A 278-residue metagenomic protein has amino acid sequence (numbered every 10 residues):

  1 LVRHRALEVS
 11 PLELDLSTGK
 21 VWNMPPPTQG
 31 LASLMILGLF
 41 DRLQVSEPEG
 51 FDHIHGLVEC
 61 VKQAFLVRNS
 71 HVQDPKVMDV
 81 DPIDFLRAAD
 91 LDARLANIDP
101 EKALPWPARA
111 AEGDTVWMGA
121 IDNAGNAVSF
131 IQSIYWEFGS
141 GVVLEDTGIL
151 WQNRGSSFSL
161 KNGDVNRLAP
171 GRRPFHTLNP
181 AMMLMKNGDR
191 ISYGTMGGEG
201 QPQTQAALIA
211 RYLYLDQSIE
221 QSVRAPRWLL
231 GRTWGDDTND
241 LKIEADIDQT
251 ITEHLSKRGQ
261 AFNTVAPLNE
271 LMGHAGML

Functional and structural regions predicted by a protein language model:
L1-P26, L95-A110, M118-D122: Accessory "access/gating" subregions that flank catalytic or transport cores
V9-P11, L31-S33, G113-M118, A127 (+2 more regions): Short glycine-rich loop/turn motifs
N23-P26, M183-G200: Extended C-terminal regions of large enzymes
Q44-I134, T147, R154, E253 (+2 more regions): Internal maturation/activation junctions in enzymes
L86, A96-D99, Y212-G259: Compact, glycine/acidic-enriched structural inserts
N126-I191, L215, I219-E220: Active-site rim segments in enzyme catalytic domains, especially the processed small/beta chain of N-terminal
T195-E220: Alpha-helical support elements that line or immediately flank enzyme active sites and cofactor-binding pockets
